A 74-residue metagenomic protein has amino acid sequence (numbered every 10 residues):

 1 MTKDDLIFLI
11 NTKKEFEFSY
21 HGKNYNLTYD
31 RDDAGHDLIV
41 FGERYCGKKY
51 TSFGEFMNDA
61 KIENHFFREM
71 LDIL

Functional and structural regions predicted by a protein language model:
M1, D5-I7, G42, G47-K48 (+1 more regions): Mixed-charge, polar/low-complexity N-terminal
M1-S19: Negatively charged, low-complexity tracts enriched in Asp/Glu with abundant Ser/Thr
D5, Y29, A60: Solvent-exposed, flexible loop/coil residues
I7, A34-H36, H65, L74: Topology signature of small-to-medium multi-pass alpha-helical membrane proteins
Y25-N26: Short, isolated positions in well-ordered beta-strands
Y29-K48: Short, surface-exposed, low-complexity cationic segments
K49-L74: Mixed-charge, Lys/Arg-enriched low-complexity segments
